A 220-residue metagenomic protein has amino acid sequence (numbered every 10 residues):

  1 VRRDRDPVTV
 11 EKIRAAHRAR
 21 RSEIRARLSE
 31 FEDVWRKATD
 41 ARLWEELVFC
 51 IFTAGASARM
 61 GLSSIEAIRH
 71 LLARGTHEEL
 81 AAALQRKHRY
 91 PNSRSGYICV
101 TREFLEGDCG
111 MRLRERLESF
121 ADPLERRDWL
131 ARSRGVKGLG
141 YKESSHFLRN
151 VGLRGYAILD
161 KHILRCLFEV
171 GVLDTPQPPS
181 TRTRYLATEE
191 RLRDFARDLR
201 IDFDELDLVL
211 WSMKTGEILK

Functional and structural regions predicted by a protein language model:
V1-K87, R94-G96: Structure-specific DNA junction-binding interface
V1-V34, S95, G110-D128, R134-K220: C-terminal accessory module of base-excision DNA glycosylases/AP lyases that mediates lesion recognition and DNA
D40, F49, T53-A56, R86 (+5 more regions): Conserved aromatic-histidine-acidic binding/catalytic patches
E46-G55, V100-E103, R149, L208-T215: Short, hydrophobic/amphipathic alpha-helical patches that form generic packing surfaces within helical domains
F52-M60, L72-A73, E106, G155 (+2 more regions): Short alpha-helix boundary/capping elements
I65-K137: Alpha-helical ds-nucleic-acid-binding substructure associated with the helix-hairpin-helix region of base-excision DNA
